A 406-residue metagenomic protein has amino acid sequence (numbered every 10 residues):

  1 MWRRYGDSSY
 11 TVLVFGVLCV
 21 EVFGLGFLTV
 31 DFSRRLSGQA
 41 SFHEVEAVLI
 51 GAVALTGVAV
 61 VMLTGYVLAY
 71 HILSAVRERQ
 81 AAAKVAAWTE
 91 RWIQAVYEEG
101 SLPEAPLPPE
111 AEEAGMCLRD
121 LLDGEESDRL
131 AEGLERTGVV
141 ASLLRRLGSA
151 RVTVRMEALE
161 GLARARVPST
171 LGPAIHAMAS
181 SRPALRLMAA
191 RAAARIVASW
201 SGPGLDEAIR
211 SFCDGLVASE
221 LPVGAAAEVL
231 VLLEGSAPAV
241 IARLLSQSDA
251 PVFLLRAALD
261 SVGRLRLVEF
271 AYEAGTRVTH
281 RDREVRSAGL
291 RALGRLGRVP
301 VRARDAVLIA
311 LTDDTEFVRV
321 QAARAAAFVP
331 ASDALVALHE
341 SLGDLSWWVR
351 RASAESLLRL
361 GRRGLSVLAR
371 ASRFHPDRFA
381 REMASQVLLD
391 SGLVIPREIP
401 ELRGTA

Functional and structural regions predicted by a protein language model:
M1-A83: N-terminal alpha-helical membrane-insertion module
L49-A54, V61-G148: N-terminal topogenic membrane-targeting module
T64-R77, M178-L187, R191-E234, Q247: Long, contiguous interaction/recruitment modules in multidomain scaffold/adaptor proteins
I93-P109, R151, F212, A225-L232 (+1 more regions): Structured N-terminal alpha/beta-domain signature that marks small ligand/cofactor-binding or signaling modules
E112-E113, A131-L147, V167-A179, S199-L216 (+6 more regions): Amphipathic alpha-helical scaffolding segments comprising HEAT/armadillo-like alpha-solenoid repeats
M116-D120, G124-L134, R155-V167, L187-S199 (+10 more regions): Structural detector for internal amphipathic alpha-helices that build alpha-solenoid repeat scaffolds
A150-R151, S181-P183, A218-E220, D249-V252 (+4 more regions): Short inter-helical turns and helix N-cap capping residues of alpha-solenoid HEAT/ARM repeat scaffolds
